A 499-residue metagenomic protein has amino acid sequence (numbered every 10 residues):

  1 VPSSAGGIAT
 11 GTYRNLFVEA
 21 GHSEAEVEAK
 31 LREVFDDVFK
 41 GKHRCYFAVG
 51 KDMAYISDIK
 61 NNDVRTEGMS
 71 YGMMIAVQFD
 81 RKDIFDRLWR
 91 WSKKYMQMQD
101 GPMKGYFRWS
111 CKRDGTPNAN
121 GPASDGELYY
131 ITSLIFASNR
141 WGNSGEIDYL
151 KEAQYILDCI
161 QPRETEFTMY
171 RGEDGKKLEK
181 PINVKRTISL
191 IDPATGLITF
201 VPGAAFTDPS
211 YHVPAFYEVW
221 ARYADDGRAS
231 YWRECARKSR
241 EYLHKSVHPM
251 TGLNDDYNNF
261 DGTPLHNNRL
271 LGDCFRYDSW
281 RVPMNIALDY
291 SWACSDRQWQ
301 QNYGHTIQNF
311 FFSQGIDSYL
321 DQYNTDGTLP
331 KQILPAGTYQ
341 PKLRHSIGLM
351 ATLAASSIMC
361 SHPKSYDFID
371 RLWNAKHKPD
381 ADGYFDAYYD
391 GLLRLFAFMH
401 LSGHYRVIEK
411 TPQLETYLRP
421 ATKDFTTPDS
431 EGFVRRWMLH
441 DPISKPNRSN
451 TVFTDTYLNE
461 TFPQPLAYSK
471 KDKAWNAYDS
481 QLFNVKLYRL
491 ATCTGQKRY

Functional and structural regions predicted by a protein language model:
P2-E33, Y46, I59-T66, G101-R108 (+7 more regions): Extended ligand-binding clefts on enzyme/binding-domain cores
F39-K42, D86-G126, F136: Lumenal/extracellular "mature" regions of secretory-pathway glycan-modifying transferases
S70-K82, S92, L487: Alpha-helical support elements that line or immediately flank enzyme active sites and cofactor-binding pockets
V77-D80, I135, N139, G145 (+2 more regions): Hydrophobic/aromatic side-chain positions at a characteristic register within alpha-helices of tetratricopeptide repeats
Q78, K94, F136, C159-P162 (+5 more regions): Positions within ordered alpha-helical repeat solenoids
W89, L134, L150, L157 (+5 more regions): Inward-facing hydrophobic residues that define packing positions of alpha-helical scaffold repeats
Q340-R344, T352-P363, I369-P412: A cross-kingdom marker for long, charged
